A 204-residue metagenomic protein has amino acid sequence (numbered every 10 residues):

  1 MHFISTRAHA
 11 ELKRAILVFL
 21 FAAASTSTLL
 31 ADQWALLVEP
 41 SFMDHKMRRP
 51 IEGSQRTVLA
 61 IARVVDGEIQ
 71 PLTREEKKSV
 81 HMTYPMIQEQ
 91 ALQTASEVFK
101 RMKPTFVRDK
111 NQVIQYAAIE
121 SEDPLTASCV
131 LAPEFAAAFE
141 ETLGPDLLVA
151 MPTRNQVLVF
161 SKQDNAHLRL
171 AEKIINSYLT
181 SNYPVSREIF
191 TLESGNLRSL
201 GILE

Functional and structural regions predicted by a protein language model:
H2, L20-F21: Short, charged low-complexity linear motifs
F3-I16: Bacterial N-terminal signal peptides that target proteins for export
I16, L20, L29-E204: Contiguous interface-forming segments/domains that mediate binding rather than catalysis
S25-T26: N-terminal signal peptide c-region/cleavage motif recognized by signal peptidases
